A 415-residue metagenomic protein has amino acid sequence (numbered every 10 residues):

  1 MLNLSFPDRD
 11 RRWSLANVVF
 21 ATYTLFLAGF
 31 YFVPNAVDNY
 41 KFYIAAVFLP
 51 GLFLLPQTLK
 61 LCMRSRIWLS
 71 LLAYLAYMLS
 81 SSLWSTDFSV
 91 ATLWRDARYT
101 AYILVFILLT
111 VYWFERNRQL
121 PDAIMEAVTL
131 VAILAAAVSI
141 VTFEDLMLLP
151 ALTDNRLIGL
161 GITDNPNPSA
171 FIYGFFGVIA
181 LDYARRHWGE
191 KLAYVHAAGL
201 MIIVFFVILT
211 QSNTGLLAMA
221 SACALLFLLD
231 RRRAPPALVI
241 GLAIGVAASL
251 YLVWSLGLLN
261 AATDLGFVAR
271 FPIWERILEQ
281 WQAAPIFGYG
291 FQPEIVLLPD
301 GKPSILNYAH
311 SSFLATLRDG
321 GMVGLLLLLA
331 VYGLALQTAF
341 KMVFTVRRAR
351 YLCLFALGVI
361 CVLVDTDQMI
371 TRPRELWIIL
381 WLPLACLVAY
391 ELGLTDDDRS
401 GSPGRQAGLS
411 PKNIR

Functional and structural regions predicted by a protein language model:
M1-Q57, Y74-T86, G358-V364: N-terminal signal-anchor transmembrane segment
L2-D10, T24, I44-K60, F176-H187 (+2 more regions): Hydrophobic, aromatic-rich transmembrane alpha-helices and their immediate juxtamembrane boundary segments
L59, E190-V195, A237-L238, M322-V359 (+1 more regions): Hydrophobic transmembrane alpha-helices and their immediate junctions
W68-A76, V90-W113, A123-A132: Aromatic-anchored transmembrane helix interface
D122-A151, D164-D230, G333-L334, T338-K341: Alpha-helical transmembrane segments of multi-pass inner-membrane proteins
I140, F227-L265, L278-A283: A membrane-periplasm/extracellular boundary helix in multi-pass inner-membrane enzymes that assemble envelope glycans
L149, L258-G320, A339-V343: Long extracytoplasmic/lumenal interhelical loops at the membrane interface of multi-pass membrane proteins
C353-C361, M369-R415: Transmembrane alpha-helices of multi-pass inner-membrane enzymes
